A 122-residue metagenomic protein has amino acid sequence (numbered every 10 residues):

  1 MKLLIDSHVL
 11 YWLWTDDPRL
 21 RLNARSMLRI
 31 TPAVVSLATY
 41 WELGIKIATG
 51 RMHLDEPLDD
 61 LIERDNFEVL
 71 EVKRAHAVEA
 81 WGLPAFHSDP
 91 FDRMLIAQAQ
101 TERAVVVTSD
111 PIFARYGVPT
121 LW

Functional and structural regions predicted by a protein language model:
M1-V35, I47-D60, E102, P111 (+1 more regions): Short, well-structured N-terminal submotif of metal-dependent ribonuclease cores
H8, G44, M94: Active-site phosphate/pyrophosphate-handling residues
T15, G44, W81: A short local structural element in Rossmann-fold oxidoreductases
L37-E42, R74: Short, conserved active-site loops that position catalytic residues or coordinate cofactors/metal ions across diverse
D55-E56, R64-I112, V118-W122: Active-site neighborhoods of divalent-metal-dependent phosphate/nucleic-acid chemistry enzymes
